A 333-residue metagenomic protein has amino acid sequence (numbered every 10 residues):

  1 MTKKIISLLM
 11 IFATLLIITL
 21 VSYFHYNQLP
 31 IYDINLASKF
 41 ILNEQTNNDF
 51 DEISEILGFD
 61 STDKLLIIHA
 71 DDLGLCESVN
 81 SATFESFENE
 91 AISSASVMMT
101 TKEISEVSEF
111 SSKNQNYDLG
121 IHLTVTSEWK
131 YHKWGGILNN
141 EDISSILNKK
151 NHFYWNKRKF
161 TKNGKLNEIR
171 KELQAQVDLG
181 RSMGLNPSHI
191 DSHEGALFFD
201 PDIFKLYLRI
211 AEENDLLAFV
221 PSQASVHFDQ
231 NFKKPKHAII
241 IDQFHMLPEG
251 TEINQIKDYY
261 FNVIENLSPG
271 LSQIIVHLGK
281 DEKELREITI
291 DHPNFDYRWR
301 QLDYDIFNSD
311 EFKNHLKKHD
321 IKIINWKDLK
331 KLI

Functional and structural regions predicted by a protein language model:
K3-I67: N-terminal pre-catalytic segment of deacetylase/amide-hydrolase enzymes
D51-K130: Active-site beta->alpha N-cap acidic-glycine motif
I56-G58, T83-N89, I104-D118, G135-N148 (+3 more regions): Acidic (Asp/Glu)-rich catalytic clusters
L65-I67, I92-S96, N116-H122, P187-D191 (+4 more regions): Structural preference for beta-strand elements that scaffold enzyme active sites
L73, T100, H122-E128, H193-G195 (+4 more regions): Active-site beta-loop-alpha junctions enriched in small/polar residues
W134-K159, I290-D296: Active-site gating loops and adjacent loop-to-helix segments of metal-dependent hydrolytic enzymes
K165-F244, P248-K257, E265, D305: Catalytic domains of cell-wall/extracellular-matrix polysaccharide-remodeling enzymes, centered on de-N-acetylation
A218-P221, H292-I333: C-terminal domain-boundary segment and adjacent tail
